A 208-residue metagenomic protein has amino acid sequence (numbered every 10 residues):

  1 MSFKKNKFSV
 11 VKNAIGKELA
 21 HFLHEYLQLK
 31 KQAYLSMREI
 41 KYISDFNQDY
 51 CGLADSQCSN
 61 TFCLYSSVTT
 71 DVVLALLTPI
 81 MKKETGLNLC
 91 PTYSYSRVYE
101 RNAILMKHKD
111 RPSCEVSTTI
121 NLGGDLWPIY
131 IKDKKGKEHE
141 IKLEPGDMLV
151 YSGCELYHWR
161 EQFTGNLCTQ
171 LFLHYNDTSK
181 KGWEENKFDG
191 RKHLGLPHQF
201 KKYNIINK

Functional and structural regions predicted by a protein language model:
M1-T85: Non-heme Fe(II)/2-oxoglutarate
S2-K5, C90, L167: A short, polar/charged loop/turn motif at coil->beta-strand junctions and beta-hairpin connectors
V10-V11, S36, C90-P91, Y130 (+2 more regions): A structural signal for short, well-ordered beta-strand segments and their strand-loop junctions that often border
Q57, F62-C63, V72-Y130: Conserved double-stranded beta-helix
R101-L156, L167-Q170, N176-H193: Catalytic core of non-heme Fe(II) oxygenases with the double-stranded beta-helix
R160-G165: Short proline/glycine-enriched turn/loop segments at secondary-structure junctions
K187-K208: Acidic/histidine-enriched, glycine/proline-rich intrinsically disordered or flexible terminal extensions
